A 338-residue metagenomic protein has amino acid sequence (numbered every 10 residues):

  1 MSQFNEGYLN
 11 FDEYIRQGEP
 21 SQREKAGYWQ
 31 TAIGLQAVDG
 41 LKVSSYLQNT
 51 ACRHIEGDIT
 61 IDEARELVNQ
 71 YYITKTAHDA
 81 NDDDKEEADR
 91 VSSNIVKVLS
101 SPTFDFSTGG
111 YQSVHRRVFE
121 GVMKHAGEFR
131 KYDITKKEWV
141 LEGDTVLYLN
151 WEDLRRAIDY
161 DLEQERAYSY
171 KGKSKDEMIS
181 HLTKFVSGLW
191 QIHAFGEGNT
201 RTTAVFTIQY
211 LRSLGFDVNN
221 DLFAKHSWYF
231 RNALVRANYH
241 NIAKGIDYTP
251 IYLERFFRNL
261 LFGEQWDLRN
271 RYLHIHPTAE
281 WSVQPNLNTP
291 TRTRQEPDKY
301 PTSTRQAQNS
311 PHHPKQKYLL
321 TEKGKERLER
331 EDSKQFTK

Functional and structural regions predicted by a protein language model:
M1-K338: FIC/Doc superfamily catalytic core
